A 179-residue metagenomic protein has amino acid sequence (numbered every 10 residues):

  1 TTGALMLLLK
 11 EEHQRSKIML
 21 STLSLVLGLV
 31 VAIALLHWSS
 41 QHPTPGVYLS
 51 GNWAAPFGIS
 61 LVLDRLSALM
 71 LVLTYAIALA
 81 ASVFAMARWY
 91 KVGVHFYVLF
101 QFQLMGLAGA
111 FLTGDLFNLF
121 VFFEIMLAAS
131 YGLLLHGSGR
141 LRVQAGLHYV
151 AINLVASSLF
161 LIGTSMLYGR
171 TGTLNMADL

Functional and structural regions predicted by a protein language model:
T1, L63-Y75, L116-A129: Structural signature of hydrophobic alpha-helical transmembrane segments
T1-G3, G163: The first (N-terminal) embedded transmembrane alpha-helix
A4-V98: Transmembrane helix-loop-helix hairpins at membrane boundaries of multipass inner-membrane proteins
E12-R15, F96-F102, G106-L179: Alpha-helical multi-pass transmembrane bundles of energy-transducing inner-membrane proteins
